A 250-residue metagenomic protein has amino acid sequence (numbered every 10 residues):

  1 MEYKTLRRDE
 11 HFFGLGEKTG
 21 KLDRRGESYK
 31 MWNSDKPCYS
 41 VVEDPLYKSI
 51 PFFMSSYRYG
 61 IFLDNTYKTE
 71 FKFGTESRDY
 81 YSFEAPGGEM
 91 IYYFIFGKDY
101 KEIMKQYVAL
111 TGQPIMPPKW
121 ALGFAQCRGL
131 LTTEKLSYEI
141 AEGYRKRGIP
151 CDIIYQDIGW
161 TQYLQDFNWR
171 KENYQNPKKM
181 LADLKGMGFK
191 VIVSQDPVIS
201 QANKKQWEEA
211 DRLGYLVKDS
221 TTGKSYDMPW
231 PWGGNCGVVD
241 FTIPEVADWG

Functional and structural regions predicted by a protein language model:
M1-P118, C127-G129, E134, A141-K146 (+1 more regions): Catalytic and substrate-binding clefts that recognize carbohydrates or anionic sugar/phosphate headgroups
G16, I115-W249: Aromatic-lined carbohydrate-binding/catalytic grooves of carbohydrate-active enzymes
